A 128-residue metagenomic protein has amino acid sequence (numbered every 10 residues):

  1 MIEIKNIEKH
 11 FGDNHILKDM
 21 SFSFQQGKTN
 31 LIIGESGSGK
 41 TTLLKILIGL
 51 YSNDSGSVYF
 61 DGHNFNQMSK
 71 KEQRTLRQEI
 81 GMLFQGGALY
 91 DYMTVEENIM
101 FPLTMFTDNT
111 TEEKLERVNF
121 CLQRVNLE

Functional and structural regions predicted by a protein language model:
F24-Q26, T75: Conserved hydrophobic segment flanking the Walker A/P-loop of ABC-type ATPase nucleotide-binding domains
I33-E35: The feature captures the beta-strand-to-loop junction immediately N-terminal to the Walker
I48: Helix-to-loop junction immediately C-terminal to a conserved catalytic motif
G56-N64: Conserved ABC transporter NBD signature motif
H63-N64, T111-E128: Conserved ABC ATPase "signature" region
F65-G81, T111: ABC ATPase NBD coupling module
Y92-F101: Short coil-to-helix segment of the ABC ATPase nucleotide-binding domain corresponding to the Q-loop/switch region
